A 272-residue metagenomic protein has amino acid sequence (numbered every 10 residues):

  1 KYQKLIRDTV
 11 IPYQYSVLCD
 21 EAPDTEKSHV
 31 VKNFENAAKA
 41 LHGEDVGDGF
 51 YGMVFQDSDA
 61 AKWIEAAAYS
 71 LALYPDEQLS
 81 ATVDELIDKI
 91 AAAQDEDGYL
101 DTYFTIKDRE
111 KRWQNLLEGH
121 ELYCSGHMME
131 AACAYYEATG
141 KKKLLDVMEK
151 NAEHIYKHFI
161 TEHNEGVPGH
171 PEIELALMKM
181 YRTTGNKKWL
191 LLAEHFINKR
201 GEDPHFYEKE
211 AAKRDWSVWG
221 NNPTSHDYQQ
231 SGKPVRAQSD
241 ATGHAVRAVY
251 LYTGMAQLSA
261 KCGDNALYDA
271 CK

Functional and structural regions predicted by a protein language model:
K1-K272: Glycan-recognition and catalytic cores of secretory/periplasmic carbohydrate-active enzymes
